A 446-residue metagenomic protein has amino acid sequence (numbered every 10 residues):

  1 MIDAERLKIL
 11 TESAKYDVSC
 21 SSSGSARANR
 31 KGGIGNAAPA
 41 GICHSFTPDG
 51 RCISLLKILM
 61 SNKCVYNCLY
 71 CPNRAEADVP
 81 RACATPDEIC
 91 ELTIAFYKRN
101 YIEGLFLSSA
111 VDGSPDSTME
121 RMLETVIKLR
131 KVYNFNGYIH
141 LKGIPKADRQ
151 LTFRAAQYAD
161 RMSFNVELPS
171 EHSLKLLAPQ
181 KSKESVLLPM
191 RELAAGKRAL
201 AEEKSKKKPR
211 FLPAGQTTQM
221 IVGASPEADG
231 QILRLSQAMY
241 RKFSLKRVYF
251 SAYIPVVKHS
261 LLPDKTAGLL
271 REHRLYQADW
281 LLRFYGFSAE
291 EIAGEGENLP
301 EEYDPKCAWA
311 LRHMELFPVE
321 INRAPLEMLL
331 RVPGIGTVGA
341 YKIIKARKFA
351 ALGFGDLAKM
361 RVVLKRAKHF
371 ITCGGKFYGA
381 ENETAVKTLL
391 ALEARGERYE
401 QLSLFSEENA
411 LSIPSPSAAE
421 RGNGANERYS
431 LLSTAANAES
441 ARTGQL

Functional and structural regions predicted by a protein language model:
M1-K63, V363-L364, I371-T372, A380-P416 (+1 more regions): Flexible, acidic/Gly-rich N-terminal and inter-domain linker regions that tether and position cofactor-handling modules
M1-Y66, Y70-T218, V222-P226, M239 (+2 more regions): Conserved Radical SAM active-site core
K175, S185-A194, G223-Q231, Q237 (+1 more regions): A structural motif corresponding to the C-terminal lobe/cap of the Radical SAM core domain
S260-L330, R366-S406, A410-I413, L446: Long, highly charged, low-complexity intrinsically disordered interaction regions that mediate electrostatic DNA/RNA
A346-R347: Residue-level signature of tetratricopeptide-repeat
A350-F354: Short, basic-rich loop-to-helix N-cap that marks the start of a DNA-contacting helix
